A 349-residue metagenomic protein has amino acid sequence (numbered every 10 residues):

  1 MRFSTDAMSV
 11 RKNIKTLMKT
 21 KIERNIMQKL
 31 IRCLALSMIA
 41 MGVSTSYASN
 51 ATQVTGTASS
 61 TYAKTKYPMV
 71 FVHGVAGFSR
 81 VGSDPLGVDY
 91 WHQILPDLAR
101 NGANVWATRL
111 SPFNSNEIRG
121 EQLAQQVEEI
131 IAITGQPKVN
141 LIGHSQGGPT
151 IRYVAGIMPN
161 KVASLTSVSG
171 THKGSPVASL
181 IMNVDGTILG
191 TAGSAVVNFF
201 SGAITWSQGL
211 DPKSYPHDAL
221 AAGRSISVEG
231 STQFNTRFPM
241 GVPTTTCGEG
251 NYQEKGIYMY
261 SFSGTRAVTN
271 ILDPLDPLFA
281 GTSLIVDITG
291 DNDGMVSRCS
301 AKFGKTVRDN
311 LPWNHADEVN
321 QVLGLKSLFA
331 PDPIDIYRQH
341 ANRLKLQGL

Functional and structural regions predicted by a protein language model:
K12-I26: Short, Lys/Arg-enriched N-terminal segments with co-localized hydrophobic residues within the first ~10-30 amino acids
N25-L34: Bacterial N-terminal signal peptides that target proteins for export
M41-A48: C-terminal segment of classical bacterial N-terminal signal peptides
T61-V139: Active-site catalytic motif of lipid deacylating hydrolases and related acyltransferases
H73, E121-G230, D293: Serine-dependent carboxylesterase/thioesterase catalytic core of lipase-like alpha/beta-hydrolase/SGNH enzymes
G74-F78, S111-S115, S145-P149, G170-G174 (+1 more regions): Solvent-exposed loop/turn segments at secondary-structure junctions within structured extracellular/periplasmic domains
D211-V268: Serine-hydrolase catalytic core
T244-L349: C-terminal catalytic-base region of ester-bond hydrolases, centering on the histidine of the charge-relay
